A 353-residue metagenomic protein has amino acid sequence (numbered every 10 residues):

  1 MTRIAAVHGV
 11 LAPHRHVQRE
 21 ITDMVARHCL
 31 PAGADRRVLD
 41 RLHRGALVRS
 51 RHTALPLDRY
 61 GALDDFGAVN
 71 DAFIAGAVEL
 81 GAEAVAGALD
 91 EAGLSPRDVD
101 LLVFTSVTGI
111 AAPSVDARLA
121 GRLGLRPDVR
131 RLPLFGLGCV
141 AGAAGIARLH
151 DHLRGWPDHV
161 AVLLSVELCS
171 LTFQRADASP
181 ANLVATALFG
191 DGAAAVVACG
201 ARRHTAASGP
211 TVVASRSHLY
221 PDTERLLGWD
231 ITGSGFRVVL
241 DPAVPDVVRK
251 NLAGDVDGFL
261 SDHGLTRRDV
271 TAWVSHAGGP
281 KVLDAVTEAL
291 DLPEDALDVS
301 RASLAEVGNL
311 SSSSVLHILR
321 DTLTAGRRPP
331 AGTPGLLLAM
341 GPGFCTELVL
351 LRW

Functional and structural regions predicted by a protein language model:
M1-A75, V160, R175-K250, G254-G258 (+2 more regions): Condensing-enzyme catalytic core mediating Claisen C-C bond formation in acyl metabolism
M1-T2, P96-D100, P127-R130, G155-A161 (+6 more regions): Short coil/turn connectors at secondary-structure junctions
R15-Q18, P113-A117, A144-A147, T172-D177 (+2 more regions): Short acidic, glycine/serine/threonine-rich loops at helix termini
L42, A46-L125, R131, G136 (+1 more regions): Conserved beta-ketoacyl condensing-enzyme motif
A84-V99, T205, G254-T271, T322-P329: Phosphate/pyrophosphate-binding loops at sites that engage ATP/ADP/AMP, CoA/4′-phosphopantetheine, polyphosphate
V107-G109, R118-G121, R126-D128, P133-R154 (+4 more regions): Claisen-condensing/thiolase-fold acyl-transfer catalytic domains that form or cleave C-C bonds in fatty acid
A111-R118, L163-V184, A214-G233, G279-E288 (+1 more regions): Active-site-adjacent elements of ketosynthase-type condensing enzymes
L134, A141-R148, L168-D191: Active-site glycine-rich loop that binds ribose-phosphate moieties when present
